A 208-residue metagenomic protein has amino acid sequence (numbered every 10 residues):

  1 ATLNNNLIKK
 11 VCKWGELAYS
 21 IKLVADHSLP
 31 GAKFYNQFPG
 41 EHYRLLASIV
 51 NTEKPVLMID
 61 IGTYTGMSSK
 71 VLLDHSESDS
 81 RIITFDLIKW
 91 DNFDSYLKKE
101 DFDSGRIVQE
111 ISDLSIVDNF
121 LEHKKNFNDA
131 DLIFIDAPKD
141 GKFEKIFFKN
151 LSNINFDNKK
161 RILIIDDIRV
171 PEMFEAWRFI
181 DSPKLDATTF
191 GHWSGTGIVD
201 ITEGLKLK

Functional and structural regions predicted by a protein language model:
A1-Y35: Rossmann-like AdoMet
G31-K208: S-adenosylmethionine/decaboxylated-SAM
